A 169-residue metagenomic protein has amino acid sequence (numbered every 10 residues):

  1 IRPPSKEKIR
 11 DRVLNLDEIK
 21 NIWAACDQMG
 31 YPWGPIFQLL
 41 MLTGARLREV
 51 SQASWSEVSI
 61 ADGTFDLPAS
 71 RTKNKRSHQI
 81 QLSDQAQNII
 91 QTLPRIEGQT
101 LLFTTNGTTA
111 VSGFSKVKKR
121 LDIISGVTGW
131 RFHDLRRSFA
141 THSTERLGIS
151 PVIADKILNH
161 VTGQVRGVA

Functional and structural regions predicted by a protein language model:
I1-A53, A61, T72-R76, I96-E97 (+1 more regions): Basic, Lys/Arg- and aromatic-enriched nucleic-acid-binding interface segment
P4-E7, V13, L67-K75, Q87 (+1 more regions): Catalytic-site neighborhood detector that most strongly recognizes the C-terminal catalytic loop/helix of tyrosine
V13-I19, D62, R71, Q81-T128 (+3 more regions): Active-site/catalytic core of tyrosine-dependent DNA strand-transfer enzymes
Q28-P32, R95, V127, R146-I149: Alpha-helical structural elements of signaling/regulatory helical domains
Q38, L42-E49, R120, D134-G163: C-terminal catalytic core of tyrosine-transesterase DNA break-rejoin enzymes
E57-T64, T128-G129, G148-A169: Short, polar N-cap/turn motifs at the start of nucleic acid-interacting alpha helices
